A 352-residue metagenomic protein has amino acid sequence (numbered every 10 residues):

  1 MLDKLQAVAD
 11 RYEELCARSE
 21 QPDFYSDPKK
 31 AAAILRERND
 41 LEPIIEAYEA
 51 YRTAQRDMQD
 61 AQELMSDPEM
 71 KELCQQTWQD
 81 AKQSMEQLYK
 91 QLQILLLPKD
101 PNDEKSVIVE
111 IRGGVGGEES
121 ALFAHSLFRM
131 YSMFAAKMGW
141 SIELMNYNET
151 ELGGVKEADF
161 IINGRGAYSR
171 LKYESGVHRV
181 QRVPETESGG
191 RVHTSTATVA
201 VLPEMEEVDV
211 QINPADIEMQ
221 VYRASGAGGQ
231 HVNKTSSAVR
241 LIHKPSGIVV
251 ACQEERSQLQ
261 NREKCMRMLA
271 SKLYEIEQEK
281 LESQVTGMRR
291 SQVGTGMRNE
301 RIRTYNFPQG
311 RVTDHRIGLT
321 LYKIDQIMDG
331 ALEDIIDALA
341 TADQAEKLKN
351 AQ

Functional and structural regions predicted by a protein language model:
M1-V107, A345-Q352: Charged, heptad-repeat coiled-coil alpha-helices that serve as long linker/dimerization "arms" in large NTP-dependent
Q87-Q352: Ribosome-associated translation termination/rescue signal centered on the conserved GGQ peptidyl-tRNA hydrolysis loop
